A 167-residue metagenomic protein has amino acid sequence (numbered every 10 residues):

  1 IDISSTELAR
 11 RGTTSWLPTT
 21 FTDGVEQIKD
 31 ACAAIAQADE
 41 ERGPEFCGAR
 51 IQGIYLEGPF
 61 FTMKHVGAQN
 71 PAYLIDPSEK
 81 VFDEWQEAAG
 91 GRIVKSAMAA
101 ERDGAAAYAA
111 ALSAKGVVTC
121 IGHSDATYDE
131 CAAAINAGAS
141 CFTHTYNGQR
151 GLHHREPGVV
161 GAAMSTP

Functional and structural regions predicted by a protein language model:
I1, A68-I75, V118-G122: Active-site mouth loops of central-metabolism enzymes
D2, A31-A34, S78-K80, H154-V160: Charged helix-capping and loop-helix junction motifs
D2-A31, G48-T62, A89-E101, V117-T119 (+2 more regions): Divalent metal-dependent hydrolysis catalytic cores, especially in the metallo-beta-lactamase
I28-D30, K64-Q69, Y108-A109, C131 (+1 more regions): Short acidic, glycine/serine/threonine-rich loops at helix termini
I28-P44, A107-V118: Short, electropositive alpha-helical surface patch
A36, E40-R42, C47-G48, F61-T62 (+1 more regions): N-terminal/domain-start segments enriched in small and hydrophobic, helix-friendly residues, covering either
T62-E87: Conserved phosphate-binding/catalytic loop of the ribokinase/pfkB sugar-kinase fold
D83, E87-P167: Active-site core of metal-dependent hydrolases
